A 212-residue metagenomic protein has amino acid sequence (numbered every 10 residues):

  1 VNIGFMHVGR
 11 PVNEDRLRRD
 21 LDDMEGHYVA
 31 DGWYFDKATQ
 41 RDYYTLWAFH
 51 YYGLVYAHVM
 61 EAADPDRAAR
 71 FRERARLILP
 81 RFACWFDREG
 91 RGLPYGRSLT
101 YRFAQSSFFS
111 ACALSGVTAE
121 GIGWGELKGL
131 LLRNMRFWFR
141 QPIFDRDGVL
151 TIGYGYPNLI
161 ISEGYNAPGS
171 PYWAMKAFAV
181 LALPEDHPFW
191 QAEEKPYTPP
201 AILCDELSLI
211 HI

Functional and structural regions predicted by a protein language model:
V1: Glycine-rich, mobile lid/loop segments that gate access to catalytic sites or pores
G4-P196: Extracellular polysaccharide-recognition and catalytic grooves
E194-S208: Surface beta-strand/loop "capping" patches
I210-I212: Conserved small/polar residues in nucleotide/adenosyl-binding loops
